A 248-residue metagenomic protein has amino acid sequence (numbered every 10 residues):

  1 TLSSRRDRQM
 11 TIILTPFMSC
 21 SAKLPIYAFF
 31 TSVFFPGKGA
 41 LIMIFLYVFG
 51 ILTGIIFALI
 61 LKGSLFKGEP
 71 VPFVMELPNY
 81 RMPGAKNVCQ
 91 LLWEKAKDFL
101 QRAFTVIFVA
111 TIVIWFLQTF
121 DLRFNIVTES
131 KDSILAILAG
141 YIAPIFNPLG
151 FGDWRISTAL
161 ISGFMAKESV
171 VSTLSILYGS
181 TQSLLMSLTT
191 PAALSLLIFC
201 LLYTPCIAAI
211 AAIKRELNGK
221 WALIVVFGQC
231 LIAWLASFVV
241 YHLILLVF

Functional and structural regions predicted by a protein language model:
T1-T11, I112-C230: Extended, low-charge hydrophobic alpha-helical regions
T11-A28, F45-G54, F164-V171, L201-P205 (+1 more regions): Membrane-embedded alpha-helical segments of transport systems, primarily multispan ion/solute transporters
P16-S19, F34-F35, A40-F57, T128-N147 (+1 more regions): Small-residue-enriched core segments of transmembrane alpha-helices in multipass membrane transport and channel
F17, S21-I44, A208-L217, V239-F248: Transmembrane helix-loop junctions at the membrane interface of multipass transporters and ion channels
T31-V33, Y47-L61, I107-F120, L196-L202 (+1 more regions): Hydrophobic core segments of alpha-helical transmembrane domains in multi-pass membrane transport and ion-translocation
K67-L91: Juxtamembrane inter-helical linkers in multi-pass membrane proteins
N87-D98, G140-P148: Short amphipathic alpha-helical coupling elements at transmembrane boundaries
K97-V109, G152-S157: Membrane-interface helix starts
